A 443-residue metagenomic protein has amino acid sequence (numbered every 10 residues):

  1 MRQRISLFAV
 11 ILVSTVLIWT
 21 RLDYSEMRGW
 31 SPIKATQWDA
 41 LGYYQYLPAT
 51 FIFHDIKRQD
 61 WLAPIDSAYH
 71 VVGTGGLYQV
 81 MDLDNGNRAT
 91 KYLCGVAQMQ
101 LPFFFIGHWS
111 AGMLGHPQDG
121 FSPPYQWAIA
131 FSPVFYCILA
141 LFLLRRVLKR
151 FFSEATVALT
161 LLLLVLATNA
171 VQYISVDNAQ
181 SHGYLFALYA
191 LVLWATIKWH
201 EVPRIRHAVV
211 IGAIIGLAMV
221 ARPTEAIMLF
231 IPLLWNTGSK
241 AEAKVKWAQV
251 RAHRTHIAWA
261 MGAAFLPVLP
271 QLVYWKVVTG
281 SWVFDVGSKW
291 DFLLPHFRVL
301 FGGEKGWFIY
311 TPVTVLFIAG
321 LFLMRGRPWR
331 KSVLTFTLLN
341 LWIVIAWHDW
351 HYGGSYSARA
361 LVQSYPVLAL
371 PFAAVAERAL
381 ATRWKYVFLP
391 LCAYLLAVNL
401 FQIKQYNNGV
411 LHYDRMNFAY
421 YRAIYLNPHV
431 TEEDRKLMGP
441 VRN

Functional and structural regions predicted by a protein language model:
M1-E26, A35, I129, L139 (+5 more regions): Start-transfer (signal-anchor) and selected internal transmembrane alpha helices of multi-pass inner/ER membrane
R2-R4, I205, K240-M261, A319-L338 (+1 more regions): Membrane-interface helix-loop-helix junctions at transmembrane boundaries of multi-pass membrane enzymes, predominantly
L47, L161, H207-R222, L229-L233 (+1 more regions): Membrane-interface alpha helices of multi-pass inner-membrane proteins
G112-D119, L141-T168, A187, V202-V210: Transmembrane-helix signature of polytopic, membrane-embedded enzymes that assemble or transfer cell-envelope glycans
W127-F152, A190-A195: Transmembrane-helix motifs of polytopic, lipid-linked glycan transferases
L141-L143, I309-L334, L338, L368-V375 (+1 more regions): Hydrophobic, aromatic-rich transmembrane alpha-helices and their immediate juxtamembrane boundary segments
L163, Y184-I215, P232, V367-P371: Specific aromatic-rich, kink-prone transmembrane helix
I231, W235-G238, R254-G320, V333-V344 (+2 more regions): Membrane-lumen/periplasm interface segments of specific transmembrane helices in polyprenyl phosphate-linked
